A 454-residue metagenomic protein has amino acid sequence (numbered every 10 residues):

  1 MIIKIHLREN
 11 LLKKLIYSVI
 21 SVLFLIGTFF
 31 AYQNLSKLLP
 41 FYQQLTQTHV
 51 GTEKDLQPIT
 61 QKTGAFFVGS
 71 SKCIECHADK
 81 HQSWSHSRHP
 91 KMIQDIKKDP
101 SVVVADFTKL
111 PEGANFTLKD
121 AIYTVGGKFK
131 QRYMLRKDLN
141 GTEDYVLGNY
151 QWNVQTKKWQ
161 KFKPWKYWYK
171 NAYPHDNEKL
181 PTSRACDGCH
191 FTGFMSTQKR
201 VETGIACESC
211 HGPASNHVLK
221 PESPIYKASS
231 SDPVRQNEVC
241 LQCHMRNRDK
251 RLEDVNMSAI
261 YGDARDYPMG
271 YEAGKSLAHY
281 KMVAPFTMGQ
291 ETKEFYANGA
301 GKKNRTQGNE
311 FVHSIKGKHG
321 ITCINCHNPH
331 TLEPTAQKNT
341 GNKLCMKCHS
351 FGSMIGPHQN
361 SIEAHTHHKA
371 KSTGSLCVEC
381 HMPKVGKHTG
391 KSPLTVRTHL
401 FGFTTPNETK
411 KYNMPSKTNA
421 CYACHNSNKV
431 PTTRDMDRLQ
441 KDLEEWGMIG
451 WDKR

Functional and structural regions predicted by a protein language model:
I5-F24, A31-Y32: N-terminal Sec-pathway targeting helices
F29-F30, K429: Alpha-helical transmembrane segments
S36-Q57, Q61, K80-K157, K161-P164 (+1 more regions): Primarily the internal scaffold of c-type cytochrome electron-transfer domains, especially repeated/multiheme c-type
K62-E75: Local sequence-structure signature of Cys/Sec-based thiol-disulfide redox active-site neighborhoods
G148-G193: Well-ordered mid-protein domain cores that form the structural environment of catalytic cofactors
